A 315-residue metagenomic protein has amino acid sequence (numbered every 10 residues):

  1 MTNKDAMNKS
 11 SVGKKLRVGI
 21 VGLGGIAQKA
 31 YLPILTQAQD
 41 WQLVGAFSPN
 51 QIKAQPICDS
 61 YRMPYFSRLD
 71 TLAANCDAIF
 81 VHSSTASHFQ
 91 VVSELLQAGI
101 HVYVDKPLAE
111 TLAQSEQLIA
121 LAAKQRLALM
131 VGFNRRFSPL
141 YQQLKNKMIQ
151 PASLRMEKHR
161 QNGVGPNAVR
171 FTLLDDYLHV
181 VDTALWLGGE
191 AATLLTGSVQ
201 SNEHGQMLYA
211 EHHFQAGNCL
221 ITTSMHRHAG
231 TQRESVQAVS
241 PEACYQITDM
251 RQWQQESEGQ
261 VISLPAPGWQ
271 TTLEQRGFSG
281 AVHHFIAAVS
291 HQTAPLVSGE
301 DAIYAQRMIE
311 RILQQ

Functional and structural regions predicted by a protein language model:
M1-S10, D70-T71, A78-V81, L127 (+1 more regions): C-terminal helix-rich "cap/oligomerization" subdomain common to oxidoreductases
T2-Y61, I286: N-terminal Rossmann-like dinucleotide-binding module
A27, S67, V104, L129-V131 (+1 more regions): Hydrophobic residues in well-ordered beta-strands that form the structural core
Y61-Y103, P107-I119: Beta-loop-alpha module in the N-terminal Rossmann-like domain of NAD(P)-dependent dehydrogenases, especially those
A109-V164: A contiguous active-site-proximal alpha/beta segment in oxidoreductase catalytic domains
G132-P139, N162-L194, A281, D301-A302: Mid-domain beta-loop-alpha active-site segment that forms a flexible, acidic cofactor/metal-binding surface
N134, Q237-E300, Y304: C-terminal glycine/acidic-rich active-site capping loop/insertion
D175-Q252, S279-H291: Contiguous beta-strand/loop segments that form the cofactor/metal-binding neighborhood of enzyme cores
